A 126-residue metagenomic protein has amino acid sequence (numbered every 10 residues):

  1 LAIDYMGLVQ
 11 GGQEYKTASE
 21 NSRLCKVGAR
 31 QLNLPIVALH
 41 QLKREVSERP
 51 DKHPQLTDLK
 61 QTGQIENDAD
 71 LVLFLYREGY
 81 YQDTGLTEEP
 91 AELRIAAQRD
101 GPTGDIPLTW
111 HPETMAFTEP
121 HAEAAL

Functional and structural regions predicted by a protein language model:
L1, Y5, L24-L32, E45-L126: C-terminal regions of RecA-like/P-loop NTPase motor modules
Q10-K16: Conserved ATPase-coupling elements of RecA-like P-loop NTPase cores
T17-L24: Hydrophobic alpha-helical membrane-association signature
A38-Q41: Conserved H-loop
